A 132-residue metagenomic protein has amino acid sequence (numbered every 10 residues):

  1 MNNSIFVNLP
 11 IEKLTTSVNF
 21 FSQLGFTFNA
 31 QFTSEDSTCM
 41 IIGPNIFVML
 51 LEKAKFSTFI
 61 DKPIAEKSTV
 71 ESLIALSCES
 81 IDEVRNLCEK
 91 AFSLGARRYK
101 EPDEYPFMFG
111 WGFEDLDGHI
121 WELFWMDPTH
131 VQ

Functional and structural regions predicted by a protein language model:
M1, I64-S68: Short, flexible turn/loop "capping" segments at secondary-structure junctions
M1-V18, L73-L76, D127-Q132: N-terminal beta-strand motif that seeds the catalytic metal site of vicinal oxygen chelate
I5, D36, S72, R98 (+1 more regions): Residue-level marker for the onset of beta-strands and adjacent loop->beta junctions in well-ordered domains
N8-A54: Core segments of cupin and vicinal oxygen chelate
L24, E66-K67, F124-P128: Membrane-topology and secretion signals of cell-surface/extracellular proteins
K55-K62, H130-Q132: A short, acidic/glycine-rich surface segment
L73-E89, G95-R98: Mid-chain, well-packed structural core segment of small domains
C88-Q132: Vicinal oxygen chelate
